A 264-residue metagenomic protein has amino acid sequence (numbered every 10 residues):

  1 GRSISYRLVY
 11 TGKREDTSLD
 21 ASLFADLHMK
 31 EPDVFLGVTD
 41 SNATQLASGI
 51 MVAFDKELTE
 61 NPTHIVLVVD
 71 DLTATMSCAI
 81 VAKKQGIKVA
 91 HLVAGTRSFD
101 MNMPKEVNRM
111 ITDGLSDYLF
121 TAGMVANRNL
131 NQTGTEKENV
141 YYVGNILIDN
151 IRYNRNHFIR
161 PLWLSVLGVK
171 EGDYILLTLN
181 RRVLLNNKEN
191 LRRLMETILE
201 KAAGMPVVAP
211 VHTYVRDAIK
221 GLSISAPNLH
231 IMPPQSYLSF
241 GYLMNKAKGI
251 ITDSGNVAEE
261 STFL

Functional and structural regions predicted by a protein language model:
G1, L23, F35-E136: Active-site and donor-binding regions of nucleotide-sugar-utilizing enzymes
G1-K13: N-terminal subdomain of nucleotide-sugar transferases
R7-Y10, H91, Y142, L177 (+1 more regions): Structural beta-sheet core signal
K13, A21-F24, M29, S41 (+1 more regions): Donor-nucleotide binding loops and adjacent catalytic segments primarily of GT-B fold Leloir glycosyltransferases
K13-S18, G37, L115-K188: A nucleotide-sugar donor-handling region in carbohydrate enzymes
D33, V140, N228-H230: Short, conserved active-site loop motifs that form the nucleotide-linked donor/cofactor pocket
V68-V69, I80, H91-L92, L119 (+1 more regions): A donor-sugar binding/catalytic signature common to diverse glycosyltransferases and related nucleotide-sugar
D71, G123-V125, G144, H212 (+1 more regions): Helix N-cap/beta->alpha junction signal
